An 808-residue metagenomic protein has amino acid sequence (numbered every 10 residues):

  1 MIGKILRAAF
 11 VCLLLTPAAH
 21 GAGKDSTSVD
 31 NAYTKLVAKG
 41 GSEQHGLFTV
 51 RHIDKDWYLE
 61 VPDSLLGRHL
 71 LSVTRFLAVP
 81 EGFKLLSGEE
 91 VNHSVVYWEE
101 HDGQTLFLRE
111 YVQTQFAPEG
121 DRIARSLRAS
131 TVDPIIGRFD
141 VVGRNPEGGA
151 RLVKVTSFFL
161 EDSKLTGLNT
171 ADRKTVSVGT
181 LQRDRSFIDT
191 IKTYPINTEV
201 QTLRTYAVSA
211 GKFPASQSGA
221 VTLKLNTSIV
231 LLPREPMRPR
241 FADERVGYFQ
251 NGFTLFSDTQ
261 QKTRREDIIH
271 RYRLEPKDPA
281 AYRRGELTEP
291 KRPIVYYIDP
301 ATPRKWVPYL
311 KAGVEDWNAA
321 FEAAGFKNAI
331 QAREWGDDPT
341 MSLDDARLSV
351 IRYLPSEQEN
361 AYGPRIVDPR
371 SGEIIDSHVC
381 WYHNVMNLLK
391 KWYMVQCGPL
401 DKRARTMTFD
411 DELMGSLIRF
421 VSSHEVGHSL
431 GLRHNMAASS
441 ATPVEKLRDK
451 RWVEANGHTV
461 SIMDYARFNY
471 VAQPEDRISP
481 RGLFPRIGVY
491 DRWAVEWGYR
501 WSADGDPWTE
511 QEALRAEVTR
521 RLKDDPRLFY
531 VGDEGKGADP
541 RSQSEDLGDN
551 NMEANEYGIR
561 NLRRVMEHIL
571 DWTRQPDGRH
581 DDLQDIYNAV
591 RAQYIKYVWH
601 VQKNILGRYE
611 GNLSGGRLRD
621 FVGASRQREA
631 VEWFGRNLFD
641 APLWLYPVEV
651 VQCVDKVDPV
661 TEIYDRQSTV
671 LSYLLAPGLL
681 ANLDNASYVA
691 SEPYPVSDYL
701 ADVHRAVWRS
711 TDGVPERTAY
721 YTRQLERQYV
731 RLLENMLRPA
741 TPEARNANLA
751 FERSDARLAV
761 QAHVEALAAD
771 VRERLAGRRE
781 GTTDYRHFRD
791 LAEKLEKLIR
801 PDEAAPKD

Functional and structural regions predicted by a protein language model:
R7-P17: Bacterial N-terminal signal peptides
L15-D25: Bacterial Sec-dependent signal peptides at the C-terminal "C-region" and cleavage site
G23-T302, A320, A329, W335-M386 (+6 more regions): Auxiliary tRNA-acceptor-end handling modules of aminoacyl-tRNA synthetases
P308-E315, A319, F420, A592 (+1 more regions): Solvent-exposed, polar/charged alpha-helical surfaces in well-ordered, non-transmembrane soluble domains, broadly
E315-F326, G427-H428, L432, F468 (+2 more regions): Sec-exported extracytoplasmic/periplasmic mature domains
E334-L354, S416-Q473: The catalytic-center signature of Zn2+-dependent metalloproteases
Y362, V367, E373-W381, S422-L430 (+2 more regions): Extended catalytic-interface subdomain
S439-D808: Conserved catalytic/binding loops enriched for acidic/polar residues
